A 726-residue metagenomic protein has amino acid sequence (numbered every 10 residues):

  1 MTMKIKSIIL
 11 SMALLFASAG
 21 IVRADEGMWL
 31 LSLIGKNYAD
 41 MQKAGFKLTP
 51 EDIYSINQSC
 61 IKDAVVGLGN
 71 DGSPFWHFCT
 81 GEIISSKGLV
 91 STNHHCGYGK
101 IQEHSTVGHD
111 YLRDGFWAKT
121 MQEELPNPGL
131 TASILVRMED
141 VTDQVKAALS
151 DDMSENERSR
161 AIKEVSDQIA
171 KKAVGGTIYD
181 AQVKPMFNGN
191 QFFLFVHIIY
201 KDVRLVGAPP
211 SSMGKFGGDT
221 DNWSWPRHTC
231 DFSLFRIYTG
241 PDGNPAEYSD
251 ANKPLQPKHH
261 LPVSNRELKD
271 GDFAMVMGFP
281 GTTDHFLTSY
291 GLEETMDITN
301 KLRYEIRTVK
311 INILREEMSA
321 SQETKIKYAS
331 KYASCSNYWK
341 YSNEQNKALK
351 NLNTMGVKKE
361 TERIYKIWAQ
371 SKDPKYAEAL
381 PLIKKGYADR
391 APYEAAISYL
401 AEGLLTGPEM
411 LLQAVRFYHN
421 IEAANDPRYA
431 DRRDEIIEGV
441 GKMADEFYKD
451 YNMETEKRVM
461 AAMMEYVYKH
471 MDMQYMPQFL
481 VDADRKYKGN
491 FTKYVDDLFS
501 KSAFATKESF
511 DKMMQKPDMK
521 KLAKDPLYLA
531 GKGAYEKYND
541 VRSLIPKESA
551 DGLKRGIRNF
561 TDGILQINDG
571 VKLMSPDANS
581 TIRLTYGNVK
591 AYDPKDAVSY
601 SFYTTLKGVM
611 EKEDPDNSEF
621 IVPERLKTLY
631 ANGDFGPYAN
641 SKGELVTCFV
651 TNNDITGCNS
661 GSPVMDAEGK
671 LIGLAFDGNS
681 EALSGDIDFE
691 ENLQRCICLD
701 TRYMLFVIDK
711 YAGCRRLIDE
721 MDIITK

Functional and structural regions predicted by a protein language model:
K4-I8, M12, G20-K726: Terminal presequence/propeptide segments associated with secretion/organelle targeting and zymogen/polyprotein
